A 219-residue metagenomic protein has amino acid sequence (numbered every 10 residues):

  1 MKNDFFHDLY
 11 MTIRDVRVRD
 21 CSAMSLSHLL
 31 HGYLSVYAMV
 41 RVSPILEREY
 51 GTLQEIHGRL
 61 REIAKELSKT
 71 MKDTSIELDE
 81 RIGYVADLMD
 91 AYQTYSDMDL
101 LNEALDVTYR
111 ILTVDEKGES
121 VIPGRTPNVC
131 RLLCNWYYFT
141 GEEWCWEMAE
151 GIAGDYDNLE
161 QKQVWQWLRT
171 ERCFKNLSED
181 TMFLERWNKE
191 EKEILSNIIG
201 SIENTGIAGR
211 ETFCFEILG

Functional and structural regions predicted by a protein language model:
M1-G219: Glycan-recognition and catalytic cores of secretory/periplasmic carbohydrate-active enzymes
